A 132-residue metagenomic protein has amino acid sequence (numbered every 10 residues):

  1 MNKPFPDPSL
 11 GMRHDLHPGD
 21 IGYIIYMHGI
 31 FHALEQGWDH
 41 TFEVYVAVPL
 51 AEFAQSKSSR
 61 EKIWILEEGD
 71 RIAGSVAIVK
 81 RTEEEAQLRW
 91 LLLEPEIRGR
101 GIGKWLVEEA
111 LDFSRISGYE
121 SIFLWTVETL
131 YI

Functional and structural regions predicted by a protein language model:
M1-G11: Acyl-donor-binding surface of acyltransferase catalytic domains
L10, H14-E96, K104-F113, S117: Acetyl-CoA-dependent GNAT
R98, L124-I132: Conserved beta-strand-loop-alpha-helix junction that forms the acyl-donor binding cleft
G101: Conserved G/P- and acidic residue-centered "switch" motifs that form tight phosphate/ATP-binding loops in soluble
E120: Short acidic/polar active-site loop segments enriched in Thr and Asp
